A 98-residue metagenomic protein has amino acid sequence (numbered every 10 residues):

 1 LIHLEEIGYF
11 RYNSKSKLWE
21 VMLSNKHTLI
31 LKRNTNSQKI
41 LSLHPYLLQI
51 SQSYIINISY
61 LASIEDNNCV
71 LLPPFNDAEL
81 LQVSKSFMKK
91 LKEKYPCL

Functional and structural regions predicted by a protein language model:
L1-N76: Conserved binding/recognition cores within well-folded domains
E6, L80-V83: PAS-family sensory/regulatory modules and their coupling/dimerization elements
L41, V83-L98: Acidic, Ser/Thr- and proline-rich intrinsically disordered linker/docking segments of eukaryotic scaffolds
